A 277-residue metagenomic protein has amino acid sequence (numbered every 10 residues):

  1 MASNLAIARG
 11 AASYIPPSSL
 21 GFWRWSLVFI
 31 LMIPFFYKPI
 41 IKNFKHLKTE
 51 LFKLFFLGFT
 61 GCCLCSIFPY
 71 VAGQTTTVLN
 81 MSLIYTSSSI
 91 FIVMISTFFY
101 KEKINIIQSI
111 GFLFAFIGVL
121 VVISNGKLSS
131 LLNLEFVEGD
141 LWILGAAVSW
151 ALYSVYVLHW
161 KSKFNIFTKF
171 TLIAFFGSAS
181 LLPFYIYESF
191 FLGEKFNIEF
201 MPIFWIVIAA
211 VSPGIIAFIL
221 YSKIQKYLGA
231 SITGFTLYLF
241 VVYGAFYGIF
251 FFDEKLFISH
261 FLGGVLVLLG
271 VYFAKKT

Functional and structural regions predicted by a protein language model:
M1-L5, I33-Y85, V121, A210-L228: Specific transmembrane alpha-helical segments of multi-pass solute transporters/efflux pumps, especially DMT/EamA
M1-S19, L132-H159, A179-P183: Glycine-/small-residue-enriched transmembrane alpha-helix faces in small-molecule transporters and effluxers
A2, A6, G58-C63, I67 (+6 more regions): Hydrophobic/small/kink-forming positions within alpha-helical transmembrane segments of polytopic membrane proteins
A6-P17, Q74, I123-F136, Y187-M201 (+2 more regions): Membrane-interface helix termini and inter-helical loops of multi-pass transporters
S19-I30, P69-K103, Q108-S109, A146 (+1 more regions): Specific alpha-helical transmembrane segments that line the substrate/conduction pathway and gating interfaces
G21-W23, C62, S66, M81-S87 (+2 more regions): Helix-helix packing/entry segments at the starts of transmembrane helices
M32, I107-G126, Y238, S259-K276: Hydrophobic transmembrane alpha-helices of multi-pass small-molecule transport proteins
T49-F56, I104-F116, F164-L172, G229: Cytoplasmic-side transmembrane-helix entry/capping segments in multi-pass membrane proteins
